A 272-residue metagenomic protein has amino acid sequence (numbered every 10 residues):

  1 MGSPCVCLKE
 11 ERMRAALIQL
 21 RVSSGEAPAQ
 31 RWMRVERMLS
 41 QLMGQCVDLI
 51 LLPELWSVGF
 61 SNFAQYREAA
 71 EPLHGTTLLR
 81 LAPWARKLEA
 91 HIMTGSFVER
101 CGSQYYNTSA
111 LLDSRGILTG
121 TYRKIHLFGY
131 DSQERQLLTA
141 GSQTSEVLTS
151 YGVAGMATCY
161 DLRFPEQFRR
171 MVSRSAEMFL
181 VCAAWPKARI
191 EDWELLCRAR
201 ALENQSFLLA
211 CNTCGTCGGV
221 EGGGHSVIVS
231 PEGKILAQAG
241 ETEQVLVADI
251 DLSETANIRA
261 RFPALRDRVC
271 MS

Functional and structural regions predicted by a protein language model:
C5-C7: Cysteine-centered motifs
E10-L17: Extreme N-terminal starter segment of soluble prokaryotic enzymes
Q19-G25: Short polar catalytic/cofactor-binding loops
G25-R115, T121, P186-S206: Cys-nucleophile CN-hydrolase/nitrilase-fold catalytic domain and related Cys-dependent amidase chemistry that acts on
D48-L49, A154, M178: Structural motif
L73, R100-R174, K187-L195, A260-A264 (+1 more regions): Active-site catalytic loop in hydrolytic enzyme cores
L73-H91, L162-L246: CN hydrolase (nitrilase-like) catalytic-core segments centered on the catalytic cysteine and neighboring Lys/Glu
T94-S96, T108-L111, S145, S226-I228 (+1 more regions): Short beta-strand scaffold segments in enzyme catalytic cores
